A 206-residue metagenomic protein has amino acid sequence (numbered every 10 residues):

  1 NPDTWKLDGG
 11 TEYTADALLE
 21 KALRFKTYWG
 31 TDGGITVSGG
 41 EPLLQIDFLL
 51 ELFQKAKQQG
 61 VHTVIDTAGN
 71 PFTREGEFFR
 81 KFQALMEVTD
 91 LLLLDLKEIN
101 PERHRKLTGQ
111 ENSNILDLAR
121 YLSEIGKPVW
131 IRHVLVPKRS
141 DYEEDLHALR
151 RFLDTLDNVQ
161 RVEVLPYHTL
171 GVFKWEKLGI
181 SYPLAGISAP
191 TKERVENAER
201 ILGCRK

Functional and structural regions predicted by a protein language model:
N1-G10: Iron-sulfur cluster-binding cysteine motifs and their immediate structural context in ferredoxin-like electron-transfer
L7, R105-E111, G179-I187: Short glycine-enriched, charge-decorated loop/helix-capping segments at active-site entrances that position
G10, D141, P190: Catalytic cores of large soluble enzymes that bind and process phosphate-bearing ligands
D16-L165, L170, E176: Conserved AdoMet/S-adenosylmethionine-binding subsite of the radical SAM
R151-D154, Q160, E176-L202: A structural motif corresponding to the C-terminal lobe/cap of the Radical SAM core domain
C204-K206: Radical SAM enzyme core and accessory elements
